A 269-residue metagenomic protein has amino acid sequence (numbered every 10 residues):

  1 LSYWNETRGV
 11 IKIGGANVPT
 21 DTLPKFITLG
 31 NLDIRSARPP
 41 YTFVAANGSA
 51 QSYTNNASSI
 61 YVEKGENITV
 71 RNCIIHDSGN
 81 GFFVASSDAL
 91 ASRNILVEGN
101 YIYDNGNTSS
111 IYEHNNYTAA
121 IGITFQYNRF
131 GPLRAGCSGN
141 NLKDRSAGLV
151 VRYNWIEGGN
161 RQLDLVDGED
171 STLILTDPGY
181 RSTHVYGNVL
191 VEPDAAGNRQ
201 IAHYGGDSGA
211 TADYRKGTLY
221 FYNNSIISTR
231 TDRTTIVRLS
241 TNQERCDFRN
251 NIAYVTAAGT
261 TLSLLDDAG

Functional and structural regions predicted by a protein language model:
S2-I27, I34-G269: Glycine- and acidic/polar-rich repeat regions and solenoidal domains
